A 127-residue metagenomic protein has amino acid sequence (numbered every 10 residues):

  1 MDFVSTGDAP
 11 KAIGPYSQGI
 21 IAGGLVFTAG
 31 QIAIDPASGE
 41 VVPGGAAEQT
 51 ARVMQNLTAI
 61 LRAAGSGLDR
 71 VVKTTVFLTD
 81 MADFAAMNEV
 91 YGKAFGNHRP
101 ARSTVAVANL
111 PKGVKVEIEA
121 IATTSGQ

Functional and structural regions predicted by a protein language model:
M1-Q127: Short, polar/acidic, helix-capping and beta-turn segments at strand->helix junctions that line the mouths
